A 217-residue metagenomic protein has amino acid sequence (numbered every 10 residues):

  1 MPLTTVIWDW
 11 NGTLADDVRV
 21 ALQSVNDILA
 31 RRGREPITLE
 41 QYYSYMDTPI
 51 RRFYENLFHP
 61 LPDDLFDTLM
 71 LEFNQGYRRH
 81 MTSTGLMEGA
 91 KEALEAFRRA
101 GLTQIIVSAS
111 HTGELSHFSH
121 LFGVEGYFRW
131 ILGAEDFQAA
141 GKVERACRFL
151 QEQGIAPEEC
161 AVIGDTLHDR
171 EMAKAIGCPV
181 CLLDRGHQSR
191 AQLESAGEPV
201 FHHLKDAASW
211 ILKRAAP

Functional and structural regions predicted by a protein language model:
M1, A100-L102, E152-E159, R214-A215: Glycine-rich phosphate-binding loop signature in dinucleotide/nucleotide-binding domains
P2-E88: N-terminal helical cap/lid subdomain that shapes the substrate entry/recognition surface in HAD-like hydrolases
T5, K142-R170: Conserved Lys-Pro-Asp/Glu-containing loop-to-beta segment of HAD-superfamily phosphomonoesterases, centered on
E35, E125-R129, A156, F201: Conserved H-loop
Q41, E125-A140: A short, structured active-site edge motif that brings together acidic residues
Y45, P49, G85-G89, S110 (+4 more regions): Short beta->alpha linker loops
R79-I106, T112-S116, V143: Short, acidic loop-to-helix structural element flanking the phosphoryl-transfer center in phosphate-processing enzymes
A161-P199: Acidic, Mg2+-coordinating phosphoryl-transfer loop and its flanking beta/alpha structural elements, shared across
